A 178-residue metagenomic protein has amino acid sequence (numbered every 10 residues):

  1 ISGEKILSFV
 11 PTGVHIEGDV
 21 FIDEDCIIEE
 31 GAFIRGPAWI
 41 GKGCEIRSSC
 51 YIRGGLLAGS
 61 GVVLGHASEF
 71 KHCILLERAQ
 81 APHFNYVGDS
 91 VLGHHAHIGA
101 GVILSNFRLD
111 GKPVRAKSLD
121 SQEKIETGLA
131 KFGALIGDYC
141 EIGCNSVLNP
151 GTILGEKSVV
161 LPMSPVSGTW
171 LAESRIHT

Functional and structural regions predicted by a protein language model:
I1-S49: Extended, small-residue-rich solenoid/repeat segments and analogous flexible loops that form exposed scaffolds
F21, W39, L57, L135 (+1 more regions): ABC ATPase A-loop
D25-C26, S49, G55, C73 (+2 more regions): Solvent-exposed loop/turn tips at the surfaces of repeat/solenoid architectures
E29, R47-S49, R53, L57-G59 (+3 more regions): Transmembrane beta-barrel architecture of outer membranes
G65-T178: Glycine-rich hexapeptide-repeat left-handed beta-helix
